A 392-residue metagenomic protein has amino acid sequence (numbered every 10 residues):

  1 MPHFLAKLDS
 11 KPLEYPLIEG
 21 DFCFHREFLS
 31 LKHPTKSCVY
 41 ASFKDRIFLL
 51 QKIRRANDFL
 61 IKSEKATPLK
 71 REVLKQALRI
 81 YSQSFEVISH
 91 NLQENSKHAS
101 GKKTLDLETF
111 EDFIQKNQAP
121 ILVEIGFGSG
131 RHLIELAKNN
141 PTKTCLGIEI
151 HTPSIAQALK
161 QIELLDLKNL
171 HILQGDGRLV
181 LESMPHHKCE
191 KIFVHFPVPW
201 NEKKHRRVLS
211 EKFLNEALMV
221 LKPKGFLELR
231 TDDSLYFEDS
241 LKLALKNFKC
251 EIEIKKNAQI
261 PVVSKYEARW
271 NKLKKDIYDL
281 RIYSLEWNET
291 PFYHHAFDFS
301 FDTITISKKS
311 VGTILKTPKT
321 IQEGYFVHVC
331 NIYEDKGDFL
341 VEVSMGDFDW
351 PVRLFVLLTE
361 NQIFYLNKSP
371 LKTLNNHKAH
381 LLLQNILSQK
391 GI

Functional and structural regions predicted by a protein language model:
M1-I121, I134: S-adenosyl-L-methionine
P2-R46, Y236-H377: Class I S-adenosyl-L-methionine
V123-I125, I148: Conserved beta-strand/loop positions that form the S-adenosyl-L-methionine
G126-G130: Class I SAM-dependent methyltransferase "Motif I" SAM/SAH-binding loop
K143-L146: Short beta-strand element of Class I
H151: Conserved SAM/SAH-binding beta-strand->alpha-helix loop
L159-H186, K191: S-adenosyl-L-methionine
V208-F226: A short glycine-rich, Lys/Arg-flanked "PGG" loop and its adjoining helix->strand segment in the class I
